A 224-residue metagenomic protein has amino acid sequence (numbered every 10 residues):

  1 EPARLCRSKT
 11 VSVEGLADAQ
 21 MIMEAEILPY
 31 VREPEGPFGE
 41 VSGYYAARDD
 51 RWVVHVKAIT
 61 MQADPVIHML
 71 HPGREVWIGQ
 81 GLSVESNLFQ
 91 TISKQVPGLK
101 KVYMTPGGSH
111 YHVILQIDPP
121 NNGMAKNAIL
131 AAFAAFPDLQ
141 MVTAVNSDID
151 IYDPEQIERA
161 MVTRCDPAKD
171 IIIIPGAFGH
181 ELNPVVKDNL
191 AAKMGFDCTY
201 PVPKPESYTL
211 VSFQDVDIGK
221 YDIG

Functional and structural regions predicted by a protein language model:
E1-G224: Charged, compositionally biased interaction regions
